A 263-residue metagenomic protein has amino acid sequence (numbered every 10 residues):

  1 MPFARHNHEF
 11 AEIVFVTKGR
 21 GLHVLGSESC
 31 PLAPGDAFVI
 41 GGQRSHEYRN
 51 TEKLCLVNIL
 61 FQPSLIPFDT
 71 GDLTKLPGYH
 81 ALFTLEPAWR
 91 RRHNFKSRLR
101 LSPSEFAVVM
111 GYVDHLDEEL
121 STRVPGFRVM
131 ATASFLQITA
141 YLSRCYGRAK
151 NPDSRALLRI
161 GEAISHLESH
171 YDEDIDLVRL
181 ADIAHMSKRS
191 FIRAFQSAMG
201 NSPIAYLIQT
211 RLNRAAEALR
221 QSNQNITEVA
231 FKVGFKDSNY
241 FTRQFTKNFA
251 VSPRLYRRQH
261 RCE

Functional and structural regions predicted by a protein language model:
H6-H23: Short, conserved beta-strand element in jelly-roll/cupin
T17, A33-P34, G42, E52: A cytosolic small-molecule/anion-sensing beta-strand core signal
G19, V108-T122, R159-H170, R214 (+1 more regions): Solvent-exposed, amphipathic alpha-helical segments
L22-V24, I40, S45-E52, P67-F68: Short beta-strand His + acidic residue motifs that chelate non-heme Fe in jelly-roll/DSBH and cupin folds
S27-V39: Short acidic-glycine-tyrosine-enriched beta hairpin
R49-E118: A hydrophobic/aromatic-rich effector-binding and dimerization subdomain of bacterial HTH-type transcriptional regulators
R92-N151, L158: An amphipathic alpha-helical interaction segment
A140-Y146, S165-L212, A218-Q224, E228-Q259: Basic/polar phosphate-binding segments, predominantly the helix-turn-helix DNA-binding elements of transcriptional
